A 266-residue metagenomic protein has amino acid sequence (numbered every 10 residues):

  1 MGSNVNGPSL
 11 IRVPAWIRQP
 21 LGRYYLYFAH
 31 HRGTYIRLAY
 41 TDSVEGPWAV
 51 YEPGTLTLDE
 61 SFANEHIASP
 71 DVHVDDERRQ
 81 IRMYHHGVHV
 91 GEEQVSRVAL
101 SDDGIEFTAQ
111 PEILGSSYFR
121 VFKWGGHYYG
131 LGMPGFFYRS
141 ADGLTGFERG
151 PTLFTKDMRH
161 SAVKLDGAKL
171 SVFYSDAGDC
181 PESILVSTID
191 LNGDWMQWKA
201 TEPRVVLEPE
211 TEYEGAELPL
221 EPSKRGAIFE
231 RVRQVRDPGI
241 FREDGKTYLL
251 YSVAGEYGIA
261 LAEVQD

Functional and structural regions predicted by a protein language model:
M1-S69, H73-R233, R242-D266: Beta-rich carbohydrate-recognition and catalytic domains
